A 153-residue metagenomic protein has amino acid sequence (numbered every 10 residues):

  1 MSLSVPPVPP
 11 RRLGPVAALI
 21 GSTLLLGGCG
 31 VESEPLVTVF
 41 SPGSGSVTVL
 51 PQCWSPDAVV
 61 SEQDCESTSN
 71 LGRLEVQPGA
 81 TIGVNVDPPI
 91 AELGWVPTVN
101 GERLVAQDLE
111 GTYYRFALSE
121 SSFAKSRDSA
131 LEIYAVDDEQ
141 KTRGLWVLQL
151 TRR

Functional and structural regions predicted by a protein language model:
S2-V16: Bacterial N-terminal signal peptides that target proteins for export
L24-G28: C-terminal motif of bacterial Sec signal peptides marking the signal peptidase cleavage site
C29-S33: Bacterial signal peptide processing site
G45-Q77: N-terminal edge beta-strand
C65-D108: Mature extracytoplasmic domains of secretory-pathway proteins
T112-F123: Exposed aromatic-hydrophobic patches
L131-G144: Short, exposed beta-strand-loop hairpins at the edges of beta-sheets in extracellular/periplasmic proteins
T142-R153: Short beta-strand elements
